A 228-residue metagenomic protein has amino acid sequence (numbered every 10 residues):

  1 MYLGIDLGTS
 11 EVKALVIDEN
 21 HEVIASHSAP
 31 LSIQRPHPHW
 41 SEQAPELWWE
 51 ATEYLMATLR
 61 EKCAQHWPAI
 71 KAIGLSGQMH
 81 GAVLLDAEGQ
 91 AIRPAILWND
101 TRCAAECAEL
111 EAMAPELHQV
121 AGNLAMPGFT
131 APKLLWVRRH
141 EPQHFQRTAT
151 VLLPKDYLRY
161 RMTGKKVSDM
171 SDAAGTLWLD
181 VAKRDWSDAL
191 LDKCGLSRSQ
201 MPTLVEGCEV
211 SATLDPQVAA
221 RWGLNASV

Functional and structural regions predicted by a protein language model:
M1-R93, Q119, R147, P202-T203 (+1 more regions): N-terminal glycine/serine-rich phosphate-binding loop of ATP-dependent small-molecule kinases, especially carbohydrate
L7-T9, L117-V228: Gly/Ser/Thr-rich active-site cleft segment
H27-I33, C107, M162, C208: Short, small-residue-rich loop/turn micro-motifs
P45-W48, T52, C103, T130 (+2 more regions): Conserved donor sugar-nucleotide recognition element shared by glycan-biosynthetic enzymes
E61-Q65, A112, R139, Q143: Secondary-structure boundary motif
D100: Carbohydrate-associated surface elements
A104-M113: Hinge/lid segment of periplasmic solute-binding proteins
